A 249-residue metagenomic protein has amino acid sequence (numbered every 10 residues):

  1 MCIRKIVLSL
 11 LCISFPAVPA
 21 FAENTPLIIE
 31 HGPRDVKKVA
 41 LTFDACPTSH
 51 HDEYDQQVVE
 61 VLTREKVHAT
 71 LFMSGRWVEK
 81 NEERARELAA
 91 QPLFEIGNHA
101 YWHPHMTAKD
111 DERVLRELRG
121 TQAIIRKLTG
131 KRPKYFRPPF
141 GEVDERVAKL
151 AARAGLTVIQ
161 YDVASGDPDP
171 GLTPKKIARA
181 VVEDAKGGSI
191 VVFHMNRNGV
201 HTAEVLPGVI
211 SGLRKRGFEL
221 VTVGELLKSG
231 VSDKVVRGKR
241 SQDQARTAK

Functional and structural regions predicted by a protein language model:
M1-L8: Bacterial N-terminal signal peptides that target proteins for export
L8-A17: Bacterial N-terminal signal peptides
V18-A22: Sec/Tat signal peptide C-region and signal peptidase I cleavage site
E23-H105, R113, E117, Q122-I124: Active-site beta->alpha N-cap acidic-glycine motif
N24-D35, E65, V200-K249: C-terminal domain-boundary segment and adjacent tail
P47-D52, M73-N81, P104-E112, R137-V143 (+2 more regions): Acidic-and-aromatic substrate-binding clefts and catalytic sites of carbohydrate-active enzymes
E60-M73, E95, D111-D144, K149 (+3 more regions): CE4/NodB-like, metal-dependent polysaccharide N-deacetylase domain that modifies extracellular/periplasmic N-acetylated
E142, A148-D184, G217-S229: His/Asp/Glu-enriched short active-site or ligand-binding loop at hydrolase and phosphoryl-transfer sites
